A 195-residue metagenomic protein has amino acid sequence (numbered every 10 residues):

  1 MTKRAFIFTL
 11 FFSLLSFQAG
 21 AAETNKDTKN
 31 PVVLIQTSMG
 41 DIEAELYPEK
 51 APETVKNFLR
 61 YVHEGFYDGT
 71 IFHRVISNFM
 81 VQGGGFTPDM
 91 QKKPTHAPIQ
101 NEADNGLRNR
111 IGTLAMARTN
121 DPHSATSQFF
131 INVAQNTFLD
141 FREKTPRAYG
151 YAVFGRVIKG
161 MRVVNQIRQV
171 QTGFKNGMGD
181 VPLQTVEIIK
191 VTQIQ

Functional and structural regions predicted by a protein language model:
M1-T2: N-terminal secretory signal peptides that target proteins for export/translocation
A5-S16: Bacterial N-terminal signal peptides
F17-Q195: Cyclophilin-like peptidyl-prolyl cis-trans isomerases
